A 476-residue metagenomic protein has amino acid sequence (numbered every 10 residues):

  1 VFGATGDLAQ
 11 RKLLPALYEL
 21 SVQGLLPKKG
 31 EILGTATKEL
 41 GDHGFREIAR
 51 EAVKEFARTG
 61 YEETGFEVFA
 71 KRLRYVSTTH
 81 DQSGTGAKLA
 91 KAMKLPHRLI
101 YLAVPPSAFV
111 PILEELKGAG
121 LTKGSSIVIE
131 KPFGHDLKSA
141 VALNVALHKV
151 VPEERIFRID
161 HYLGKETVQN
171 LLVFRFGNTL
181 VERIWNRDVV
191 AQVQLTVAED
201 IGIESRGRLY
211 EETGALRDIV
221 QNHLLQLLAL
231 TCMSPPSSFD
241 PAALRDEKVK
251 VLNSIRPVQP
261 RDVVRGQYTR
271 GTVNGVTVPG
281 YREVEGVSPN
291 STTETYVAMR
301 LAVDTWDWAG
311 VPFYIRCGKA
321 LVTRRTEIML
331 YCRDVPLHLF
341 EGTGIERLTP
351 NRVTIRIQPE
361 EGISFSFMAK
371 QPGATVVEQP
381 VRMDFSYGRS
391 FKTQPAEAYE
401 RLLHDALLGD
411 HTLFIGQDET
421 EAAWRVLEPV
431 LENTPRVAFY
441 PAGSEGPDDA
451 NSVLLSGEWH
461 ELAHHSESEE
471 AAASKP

Functional and structural regions predicted by a protein language model:
V1-V128, F133-P476: Secretory/organelle targeting and membrane-embedding segments
